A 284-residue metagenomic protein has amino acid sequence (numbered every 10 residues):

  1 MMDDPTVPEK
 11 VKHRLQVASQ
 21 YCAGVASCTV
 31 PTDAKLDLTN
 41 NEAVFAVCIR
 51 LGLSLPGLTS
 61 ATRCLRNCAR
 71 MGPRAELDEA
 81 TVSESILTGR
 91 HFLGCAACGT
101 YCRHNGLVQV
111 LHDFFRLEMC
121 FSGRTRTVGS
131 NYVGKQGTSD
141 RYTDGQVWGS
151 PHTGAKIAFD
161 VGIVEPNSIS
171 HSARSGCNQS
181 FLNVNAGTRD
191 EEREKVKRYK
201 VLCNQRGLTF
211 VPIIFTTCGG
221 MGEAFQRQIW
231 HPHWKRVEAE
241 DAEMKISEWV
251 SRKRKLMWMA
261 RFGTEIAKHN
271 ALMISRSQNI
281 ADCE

Functional and structural regions predicted by a protein language model:
M1-A80, G99, H112-D113, M119 (+4 more regions): Non-catalytic C-terminal interaction segments of nucleic acid-processing enzymes
V82-D113: Metal-dependent nuclease catalytic cores that hydrolyze phosphodiester bonds in DNA/RNA, characterized by
